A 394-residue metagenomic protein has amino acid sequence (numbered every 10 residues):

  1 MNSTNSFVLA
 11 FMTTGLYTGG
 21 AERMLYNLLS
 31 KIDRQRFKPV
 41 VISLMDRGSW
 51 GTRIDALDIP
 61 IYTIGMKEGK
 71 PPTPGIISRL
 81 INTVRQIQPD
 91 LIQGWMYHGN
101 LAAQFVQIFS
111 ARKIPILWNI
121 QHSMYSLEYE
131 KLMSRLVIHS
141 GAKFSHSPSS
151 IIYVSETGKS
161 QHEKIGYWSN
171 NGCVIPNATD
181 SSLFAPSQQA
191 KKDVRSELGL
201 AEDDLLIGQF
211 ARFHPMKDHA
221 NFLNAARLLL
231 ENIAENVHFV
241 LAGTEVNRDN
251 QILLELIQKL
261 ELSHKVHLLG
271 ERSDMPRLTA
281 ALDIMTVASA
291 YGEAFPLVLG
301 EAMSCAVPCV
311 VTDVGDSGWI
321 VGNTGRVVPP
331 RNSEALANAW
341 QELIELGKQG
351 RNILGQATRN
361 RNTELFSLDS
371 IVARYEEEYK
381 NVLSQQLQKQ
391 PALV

Functional and structural regions predicted by a protein language model:
G19-N27, L205, Q209-L228, F239 (+2 more regions): A conserved mid-protein helix/loop that constitutes part of the nucleotide-sugar donor-binding site
S43, P308-V311: Short hydrophobic beta-strand element within catalytic cores of glycosyltransferases and related nucleotide-activated
P71-S78, P115-L117, M124-S147, S160 (+1 more regions): Nucleotide-sugar donor phosphate/pyrophosphate-binding loop at the beta->alpha transition of glycosyltransferases
G94-L101, I120: Short His-centered aromatic/hydrophobic patch
H146-C173, T179-F184: A short, active-site helix/loop in glycosyltransferases that binds the activated sugar's phosphate group
A185-L200, L254-E255, Q349, G355: A short helix/loop element that forms part of the nucleotide-sugar donor recognition site in Leloir-type
N247-I252, S263-R272, L278, V327: Active-site donor-binding acidic/aromatic loop of nucleotide-activated sugar and phosphosugar transferases involved
N323-E334, E342-K348: Conserved acidic donor-binding segment of nucleotide-sugar-dependent glycosyltransferases
